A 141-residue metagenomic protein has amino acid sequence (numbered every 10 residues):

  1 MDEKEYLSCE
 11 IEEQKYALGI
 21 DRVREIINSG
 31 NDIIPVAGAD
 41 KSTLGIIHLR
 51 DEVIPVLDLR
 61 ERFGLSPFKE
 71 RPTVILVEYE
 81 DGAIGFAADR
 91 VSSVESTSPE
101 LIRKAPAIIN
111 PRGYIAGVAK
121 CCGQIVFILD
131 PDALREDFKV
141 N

Functional and structural regions predicted by a protein language model:
M1-N141: An acidic, low-aromatic, low-complexity terminal/linker signal
